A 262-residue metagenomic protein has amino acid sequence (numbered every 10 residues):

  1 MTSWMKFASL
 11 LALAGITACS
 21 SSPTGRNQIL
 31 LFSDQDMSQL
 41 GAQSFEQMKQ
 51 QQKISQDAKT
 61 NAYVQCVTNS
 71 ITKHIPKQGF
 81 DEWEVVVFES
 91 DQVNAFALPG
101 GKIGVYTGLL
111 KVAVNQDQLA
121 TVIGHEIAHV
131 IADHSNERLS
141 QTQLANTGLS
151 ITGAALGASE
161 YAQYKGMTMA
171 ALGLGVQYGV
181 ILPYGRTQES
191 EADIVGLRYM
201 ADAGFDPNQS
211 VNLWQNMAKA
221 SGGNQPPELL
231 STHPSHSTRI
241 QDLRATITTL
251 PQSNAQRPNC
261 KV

Functional and structural regions predicted by a protein language model:
W4-F7, C19-V262: A Zn2+-metalloprotease active-site environment signal
S9-L13: Hydrophobic helical h-region of N-terminal Sec-dependent signal peptides in bacterial secretory/periplasmic proteins
